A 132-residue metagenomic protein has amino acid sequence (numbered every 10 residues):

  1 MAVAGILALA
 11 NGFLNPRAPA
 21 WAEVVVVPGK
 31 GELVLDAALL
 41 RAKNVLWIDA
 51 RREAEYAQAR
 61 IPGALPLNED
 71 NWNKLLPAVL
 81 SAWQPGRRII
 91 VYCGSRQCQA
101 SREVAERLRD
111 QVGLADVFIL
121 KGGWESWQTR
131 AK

Functional and structural regions predicted by a protein language model:
M1-Q58: Flexible, polar/low-complexity N-terminal or interdomain linker segments that lie immediately upstream of folded
G12-L14, L75, V79: Residue-level recognition of alpha-helix termini/interfacial anchor residues
R41-A42, L46-N73, A82-P85, I89-C93: Mid-length scaffold segments of soluble, non-membrane domains
W72-L75, E125-Q128: A short acidic, often aromatic-flanked loop/helix-cap motif at beta-alpha or helix-coil junctions that lines enzyme
A78-E125: Catalytic cysteine-centered active loop of the rhodanese-like fold, especially the PTP/DSP P-loop
R130-K132: Active-site neighborhoods of enzymes that stabilize oxyanions during catalysis
